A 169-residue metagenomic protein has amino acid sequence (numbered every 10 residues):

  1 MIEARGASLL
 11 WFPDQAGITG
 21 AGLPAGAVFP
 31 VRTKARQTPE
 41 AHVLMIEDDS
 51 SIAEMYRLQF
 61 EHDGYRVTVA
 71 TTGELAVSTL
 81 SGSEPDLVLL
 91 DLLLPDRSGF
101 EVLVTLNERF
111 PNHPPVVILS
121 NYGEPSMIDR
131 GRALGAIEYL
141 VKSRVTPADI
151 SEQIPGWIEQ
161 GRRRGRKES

Functional and structural regions predicted by a protein language model:
E47: Conserved acidic carboxylate
S50-T68: Two-component/phosphorelay signaling modules centered on CheY-like receiver
V69-L87: Acidic, metal-coordinating helix/loop segments flanking the phosphotransfer/catalytic sites of two-component signaling
T72, S98-E101: Acidic catalytic/metal-coordinating carboxylates
S78, F100-N112: Short amphipathic alpha-helix used as the core "switch/output" element in two-component signaling
D91, S120: Active-site residues of response regulator receiver
P95: The feature encodes the CheY-like receiver
